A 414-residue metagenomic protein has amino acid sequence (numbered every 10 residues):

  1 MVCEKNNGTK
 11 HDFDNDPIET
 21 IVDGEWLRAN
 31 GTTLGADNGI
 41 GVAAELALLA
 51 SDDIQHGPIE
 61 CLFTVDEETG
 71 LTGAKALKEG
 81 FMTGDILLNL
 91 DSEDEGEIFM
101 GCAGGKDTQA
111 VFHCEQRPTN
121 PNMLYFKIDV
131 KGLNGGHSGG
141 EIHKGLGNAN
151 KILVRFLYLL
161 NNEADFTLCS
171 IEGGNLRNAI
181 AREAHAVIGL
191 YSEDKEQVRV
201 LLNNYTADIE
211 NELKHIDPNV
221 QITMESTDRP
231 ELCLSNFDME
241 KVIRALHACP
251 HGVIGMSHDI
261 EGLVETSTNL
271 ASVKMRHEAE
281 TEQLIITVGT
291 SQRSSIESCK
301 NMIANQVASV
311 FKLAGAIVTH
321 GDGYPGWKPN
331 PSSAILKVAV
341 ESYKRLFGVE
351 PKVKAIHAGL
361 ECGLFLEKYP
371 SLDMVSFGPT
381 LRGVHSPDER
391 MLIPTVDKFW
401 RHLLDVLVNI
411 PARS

Functional and structural regions predicted by a protein language model:
M1-T69, A74-K78, G84-D85, N236-M239 (+4 more regions): Active-site metal-coordination/substrate-binding segment of hydrolases, especially metallo-dependent peptidases
I18-T32, N134-G136, R345-G348, L381-H385: Glycine/charged-rich beta-loop-alpha catalytic/anionic-binding loops adjacent to active sites
E25-R28, E68, K75, E79-Q292: Midchain, well-structured core segments that form catalytic/ion-binding scaffolds
W26-A36, G139-E141, K352, S386 (+1 more regions): A short glycine/serine-rich beta->alpha loop
G80, G145-E163, Y191-K195, E240-H247 (+4 more regions): His/Asp/Glu-rich mid-to-C-terminal helical/loop segments that flank catalytic regions of hydrolases
N148-K151, R155-I171, G321, P329-L372: Active-site-adjacent substrate-binding region of metalloamidase/peptidase-like peptide-processing proteins
H258, E265-L284, S291, L346-D405: Zn-dependent metallopeptidase/amidohydrolase metal-coordination segment
E265-A358: Substrate-recognition/cap regions that form aromatic- and gly/pro-loop-enriched pockets for small-molecule ligands
